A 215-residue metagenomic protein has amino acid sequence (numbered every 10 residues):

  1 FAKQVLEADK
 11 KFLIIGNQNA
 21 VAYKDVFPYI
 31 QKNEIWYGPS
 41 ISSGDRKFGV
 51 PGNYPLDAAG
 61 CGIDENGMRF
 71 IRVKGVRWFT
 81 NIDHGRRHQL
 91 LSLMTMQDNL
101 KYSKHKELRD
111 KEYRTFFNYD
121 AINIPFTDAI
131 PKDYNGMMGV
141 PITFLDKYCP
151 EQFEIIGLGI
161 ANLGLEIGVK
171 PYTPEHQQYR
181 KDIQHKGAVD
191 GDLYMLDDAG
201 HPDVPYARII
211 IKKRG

Functional and structural regions predicted by a protein language model:
F1-G215: Class I S-adenosyl-L-methionine-dependent methyltransferase catalytic core
